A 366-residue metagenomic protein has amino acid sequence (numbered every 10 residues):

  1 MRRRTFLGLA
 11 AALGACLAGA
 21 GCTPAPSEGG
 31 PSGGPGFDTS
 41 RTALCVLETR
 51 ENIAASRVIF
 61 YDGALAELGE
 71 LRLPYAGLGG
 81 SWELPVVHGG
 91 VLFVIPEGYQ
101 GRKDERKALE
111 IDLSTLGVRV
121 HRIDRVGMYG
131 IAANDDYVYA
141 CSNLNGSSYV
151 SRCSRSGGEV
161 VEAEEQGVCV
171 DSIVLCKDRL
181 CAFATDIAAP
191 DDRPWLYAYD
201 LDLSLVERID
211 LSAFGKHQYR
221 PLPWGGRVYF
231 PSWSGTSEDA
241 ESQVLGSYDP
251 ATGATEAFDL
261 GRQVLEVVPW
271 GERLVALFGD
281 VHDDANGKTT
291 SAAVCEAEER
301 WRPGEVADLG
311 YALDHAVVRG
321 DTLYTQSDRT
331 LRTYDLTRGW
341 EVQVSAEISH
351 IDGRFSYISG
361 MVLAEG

Functional and structural regions predicted by a protein language model:
T5-P24: N-terminal export signals
G29-G69: An edge-strand/N-cap motif at the start of beta-rich repeat modules
G34, G77-V87, R125-D135, G167-K177 (+4 more regions): Repeated scaffold domains used in trafficking and secretory/extracellular systems, primarily beta-propellers
D38-N52, G90-G101, D136-N143, R179-T185 (+3 more regions): Short beta-strand elements that form the blades of beta-propeller/WD-repeat-like and other beta-sheet-rich scaffold
N52-I59, G101-L109, G146-S151, A189-Y197 (+3 more regions): Structural motif
G63-A64, D112-L116, S154-G157, D200-S204 (+3 more regions): Short loop/turn segments that connect beta-strands within beta-propeller blades
E67-Y75, G117-R122, G158-E164, L205-L211 (+3 more regions): A short beta-strand motif characteristic of beta-propeller blades
Q166-S242: Solenoidal tandem-repeat scaffolds enriched in leucines and small polar residues
